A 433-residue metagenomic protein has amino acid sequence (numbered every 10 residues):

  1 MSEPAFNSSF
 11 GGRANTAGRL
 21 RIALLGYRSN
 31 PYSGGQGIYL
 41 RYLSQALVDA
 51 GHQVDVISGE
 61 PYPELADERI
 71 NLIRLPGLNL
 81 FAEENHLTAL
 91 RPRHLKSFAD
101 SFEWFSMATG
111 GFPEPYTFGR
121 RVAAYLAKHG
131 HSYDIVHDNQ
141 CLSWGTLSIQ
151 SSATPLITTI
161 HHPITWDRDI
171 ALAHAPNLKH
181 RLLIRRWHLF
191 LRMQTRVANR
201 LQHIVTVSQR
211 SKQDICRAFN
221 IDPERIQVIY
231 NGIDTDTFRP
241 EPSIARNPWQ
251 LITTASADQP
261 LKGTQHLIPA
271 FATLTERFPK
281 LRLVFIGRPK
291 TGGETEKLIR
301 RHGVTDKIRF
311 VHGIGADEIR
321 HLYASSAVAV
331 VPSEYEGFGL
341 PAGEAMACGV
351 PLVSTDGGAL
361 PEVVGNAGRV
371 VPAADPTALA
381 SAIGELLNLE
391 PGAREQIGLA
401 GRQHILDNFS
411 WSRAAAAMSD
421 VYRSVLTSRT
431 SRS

Functional and structural regions predicted by a protein language model:
S2, S9-R19, I57-R121: A conserved catalytic-core segment of Leloir-type glycosyltransferases
N85-G110, Q150-T195: Acceptor-binding helix/loop patch of EC 2.4 sugar-transfer enzymes, predominantly nucleotide-sugar-dependent
R210, G232: Carbohydrate-associated surface elements
I244-F271: Conserved donor-binding/catalytic core segment of Leloir-type glycosyltransferases
E294-D317: Nucleotide-activated donor-binding/catalytic signature segment of Leloir-type glycosyltransferases, i.e., the conserved
E334: Aromatic "clamp/platform" in nucleotide-sugar-dependent glycosyltransferases that forms part of the donor/acceptor
P351-S354: Short hydrophobic beta-strand element within catalytic cores of glycosyltransferases and related nucleotide-activated
R369-P376, E385-P391: Conserved acidic donor-binding segment of nucleotide-sugar-dependent glycosyltransferases
